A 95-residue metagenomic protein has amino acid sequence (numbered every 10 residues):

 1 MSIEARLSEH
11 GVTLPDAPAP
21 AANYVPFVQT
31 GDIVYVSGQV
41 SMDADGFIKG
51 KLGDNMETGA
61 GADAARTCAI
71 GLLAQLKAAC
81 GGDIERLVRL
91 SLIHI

Functional and structural regions predicted by a protein language model:
M1-L90: N-terminal presequence-like segments and the immediate start of the first folded domain
I93-I95: Conserved small/polar residues in nucleotide/adenosyl-binding loops
